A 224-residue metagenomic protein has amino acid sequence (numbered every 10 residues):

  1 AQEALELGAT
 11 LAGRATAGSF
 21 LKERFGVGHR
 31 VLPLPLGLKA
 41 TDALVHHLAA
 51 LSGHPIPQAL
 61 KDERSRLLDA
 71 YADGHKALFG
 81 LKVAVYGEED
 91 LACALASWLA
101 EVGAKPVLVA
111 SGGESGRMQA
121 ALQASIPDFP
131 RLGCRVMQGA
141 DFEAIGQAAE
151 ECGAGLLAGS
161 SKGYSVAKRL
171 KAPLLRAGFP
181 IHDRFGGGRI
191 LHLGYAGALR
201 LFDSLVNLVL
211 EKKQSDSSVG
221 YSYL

Functional and structural regions predicted by a protein language model:
A1-L224: An N-terminal assembly and electron-transfer interface module characteristic of large anaerobic redox and radical
